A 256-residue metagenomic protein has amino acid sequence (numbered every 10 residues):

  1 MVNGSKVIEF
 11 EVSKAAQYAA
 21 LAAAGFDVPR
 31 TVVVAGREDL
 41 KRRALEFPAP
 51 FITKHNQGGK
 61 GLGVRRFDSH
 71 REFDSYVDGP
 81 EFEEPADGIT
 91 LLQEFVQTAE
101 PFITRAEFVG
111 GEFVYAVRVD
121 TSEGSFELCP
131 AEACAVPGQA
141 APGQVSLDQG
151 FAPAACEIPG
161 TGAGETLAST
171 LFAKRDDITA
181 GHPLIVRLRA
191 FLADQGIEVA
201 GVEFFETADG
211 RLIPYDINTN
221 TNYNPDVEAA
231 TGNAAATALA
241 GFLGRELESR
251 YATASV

Functional and structural regions predicted by a protein language model:
M1-S5: Short beta-strand elements of ligand-binding domains
K6-F102, G110, A133, H182 (+2 more regions): Active-site nucleotide/adenylate-binding loops and adjacent lid/helix of ATP-dependent enzymes
F51, V114-Y115, A200, I213-Y215: Protein kinase-like catalytic core scaffold
N56, F95-V96, E107, E203-F205 (+1 more regions): Anionic group-transfer/hydrolysis microenvironments
L62-L192: Phosphate-binding site of ATP-dependent enzymes
Q93, T104, I197-D209: A short glycine-rich, hydrophobically flanked beta-strand micro-motif that places a catalytic Asp/Glu for divalent metal
K174, I178, A193-I197, E206-V256: C-terminal active-site "lid" helix and adjoining low-complexity regulatory extension at the edge of ATP-using catalytic
